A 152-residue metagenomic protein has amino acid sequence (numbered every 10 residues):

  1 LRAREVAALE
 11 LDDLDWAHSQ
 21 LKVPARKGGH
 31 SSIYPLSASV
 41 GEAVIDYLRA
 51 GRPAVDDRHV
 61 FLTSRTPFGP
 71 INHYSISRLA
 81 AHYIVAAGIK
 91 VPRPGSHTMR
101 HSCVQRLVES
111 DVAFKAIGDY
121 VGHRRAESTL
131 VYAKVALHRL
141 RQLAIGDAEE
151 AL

Functional and structural regions predicted by a protein language model:
L1-E42, E127: Conserved tyrosine-mediated DNA breakage-rejoining catalytic core shared by Y-recombinases
L1-R4, I45-Y47, H82-Y83: N-terminal DNA-binding recognition helix of tyrosine site-specific recombinases/integrases
D13-W16, N72, V91-R93, V112-A133: Short, polar N-cap/turn motifs at the start of nucleic acid-interacting alpha helices
A25, V121, R125-G146: Catalytic-site neighborhood detector that most strongly recognizes the C-terminal catalytic loop/helix of tyrosine
R26-I45, H59-A81: C-terminal catalytic core of Y-nucleophile DNA break-rejoin enzymes
Y34, S77-D119: Short, basic (Lys/Arg/His-rich) helix/loop patches that form interaction surfaces in the mid-to-C-terminal regions
D147-L152: C-terminal secondary-structure termini that scaffold catalytic or DNA-interacting sites
